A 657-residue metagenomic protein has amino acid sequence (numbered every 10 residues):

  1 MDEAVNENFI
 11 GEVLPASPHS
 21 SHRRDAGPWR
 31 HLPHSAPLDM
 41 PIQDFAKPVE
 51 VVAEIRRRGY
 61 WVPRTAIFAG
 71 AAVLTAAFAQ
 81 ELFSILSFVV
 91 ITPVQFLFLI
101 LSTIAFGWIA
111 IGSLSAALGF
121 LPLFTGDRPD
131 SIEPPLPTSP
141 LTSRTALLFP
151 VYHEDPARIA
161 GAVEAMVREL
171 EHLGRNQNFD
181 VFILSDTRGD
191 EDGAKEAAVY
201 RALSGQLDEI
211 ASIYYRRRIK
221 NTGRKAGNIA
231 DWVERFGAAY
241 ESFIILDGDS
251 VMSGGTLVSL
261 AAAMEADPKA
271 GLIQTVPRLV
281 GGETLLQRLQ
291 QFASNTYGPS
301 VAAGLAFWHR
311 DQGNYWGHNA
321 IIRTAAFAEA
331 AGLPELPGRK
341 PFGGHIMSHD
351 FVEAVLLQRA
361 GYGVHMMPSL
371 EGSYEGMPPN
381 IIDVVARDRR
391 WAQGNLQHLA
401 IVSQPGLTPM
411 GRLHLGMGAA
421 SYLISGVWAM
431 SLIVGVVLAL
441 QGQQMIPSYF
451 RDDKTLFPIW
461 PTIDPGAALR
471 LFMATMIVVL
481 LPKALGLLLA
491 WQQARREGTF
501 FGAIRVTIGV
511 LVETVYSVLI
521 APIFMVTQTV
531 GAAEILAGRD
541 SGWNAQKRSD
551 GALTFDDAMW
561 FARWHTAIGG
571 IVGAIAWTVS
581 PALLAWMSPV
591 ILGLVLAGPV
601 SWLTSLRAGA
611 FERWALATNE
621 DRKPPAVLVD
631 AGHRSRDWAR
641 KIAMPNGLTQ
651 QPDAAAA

Functional and structural regions predicted by a protein language model:
H19-A71, S87-F96, T125-L136, R310 (+2 more regions): Basic/Trp-rich segment in TM-proximal cytosolic loops or flexible interdomain/linker regions
R24, S35, P41, L114-G406: Internal catalytic domains of large membrane-associated glycosyltransferases
I55-E164: N-proximal low-complexity "stem/linker" segments adjacent to membrane-targeting elements
A79, A110-A117, L123, T324 (+3 more regions): Alpha-helical transmembrane segments of polytopic integral membrane proteins, especially the permease/helical cores
F98-P122, I477-L480, W586-R607: Alpha-helical membrane-embedded segments
A116-E133, Q493-R495, W602-W614: Transmembrane-cytosolic junction motif
P135-R175, V518-V530, L628-A657: Acidic, Ser/Thr-rich low-complexity segments on the non-lumenal side of membrane proteins
K547, G551-A657: C-terminal amphipathic alpha-helical interaction region
